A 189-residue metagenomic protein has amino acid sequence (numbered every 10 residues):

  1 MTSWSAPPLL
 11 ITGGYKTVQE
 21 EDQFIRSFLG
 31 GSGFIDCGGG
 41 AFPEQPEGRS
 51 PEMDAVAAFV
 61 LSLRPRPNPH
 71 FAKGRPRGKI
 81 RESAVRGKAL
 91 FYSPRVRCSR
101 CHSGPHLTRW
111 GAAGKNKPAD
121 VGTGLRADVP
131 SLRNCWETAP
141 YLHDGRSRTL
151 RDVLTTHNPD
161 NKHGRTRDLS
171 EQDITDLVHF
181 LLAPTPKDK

Functional and structural regions predicted by a protein language model:
M1-K189: Periplasmic c-type cytochrome electron-transfer domains
